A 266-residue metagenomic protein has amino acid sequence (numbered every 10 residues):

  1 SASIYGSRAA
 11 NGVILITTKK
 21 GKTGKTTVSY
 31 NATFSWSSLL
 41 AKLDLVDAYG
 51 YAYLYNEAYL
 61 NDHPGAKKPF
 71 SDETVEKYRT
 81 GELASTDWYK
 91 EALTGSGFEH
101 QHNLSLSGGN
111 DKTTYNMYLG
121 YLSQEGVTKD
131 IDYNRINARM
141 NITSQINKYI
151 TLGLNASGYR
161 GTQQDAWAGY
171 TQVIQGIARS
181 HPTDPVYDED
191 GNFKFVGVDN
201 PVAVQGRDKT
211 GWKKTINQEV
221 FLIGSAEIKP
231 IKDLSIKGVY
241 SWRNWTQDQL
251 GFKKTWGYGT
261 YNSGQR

Functional and structural regions predicted by a protein language model:
S1-A2, G12, S35-W36, T86-G97: Periplasmic N-terminal accessory/gating domains of Gram-negative outer-membrane beta-barrel systems
S1-S29, E99-Q101, T114, G120-E125: A beta-strand signature from Gram-negative outer-membrane beta-barrel systems, especially the internal plug domain
T18, Y30, L104-N110, A138-S144 (+1 more regions): Residues on the lipid-exposed face of transmembrane beta-strands in outer-membrane beta-barrel proteins
K22-S85, S96, G126-Y133, N137 (+3 more regions): Surface-exposed loop/interface segments of Gram-negative outer-membrane beta-barrel transport/assembly proteins
T23, E99, N110-D111, Q145-N147 (+1 more regions): Outer-membrane beta-barrel channels and translocator barrels
L119-G120, I228: Extended, hydrophobic/aromatic-rich amphipathic alpha-helical segments that build helical scaffolds
L234: An active-site-proximal structural segment forming one wall of the substrate-binding cleft that immediately precedes
